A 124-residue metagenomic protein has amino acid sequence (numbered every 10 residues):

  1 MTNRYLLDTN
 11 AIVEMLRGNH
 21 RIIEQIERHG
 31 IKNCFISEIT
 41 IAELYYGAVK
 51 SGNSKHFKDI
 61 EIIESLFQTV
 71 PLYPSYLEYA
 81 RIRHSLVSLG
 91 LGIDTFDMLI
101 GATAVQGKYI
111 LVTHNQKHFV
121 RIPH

Functional and structural regions predicted by a protein language model:
T2-L7, H20-I110, V120-P123: PIN-domain endoribonuclease scaffold, especially VapC-family toxins
V13-R17: Helix-turn-helix repeat elements of alpha-solenoid scaffolds
H114: Conserved acidic donor-binding loop of glycosyltransferase catalytic domains
K117: Flexible glycine-rich beta->alpha loop in the catalytic core of nucleotide-sugar glycosyltransferases
